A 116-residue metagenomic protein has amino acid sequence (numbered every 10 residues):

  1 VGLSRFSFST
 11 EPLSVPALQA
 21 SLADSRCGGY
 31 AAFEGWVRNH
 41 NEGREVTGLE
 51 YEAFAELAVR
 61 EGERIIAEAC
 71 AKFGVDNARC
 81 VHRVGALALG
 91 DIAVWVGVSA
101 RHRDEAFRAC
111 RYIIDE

Functional and structural regions predicted by a protein language model:
V1-I92, S99-E116: N-terminal, polar/charged subdomain of small-to-medium soluble alpha/beta proteins
